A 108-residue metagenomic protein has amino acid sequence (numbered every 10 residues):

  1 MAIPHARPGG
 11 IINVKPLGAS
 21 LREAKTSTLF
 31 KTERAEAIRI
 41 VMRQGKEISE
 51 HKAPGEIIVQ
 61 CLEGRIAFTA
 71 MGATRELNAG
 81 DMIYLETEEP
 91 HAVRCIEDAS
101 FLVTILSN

Functional and structural regions predicted by a protein language model:
M1-R34, T69: A short, N-terminal "cap"/entry segment at the start of jelly-roll beta-barrel domains of the cupin/DSBH fold
E23, E36-A53: Conserved short histidine dyad/triad with adjacent acidic residue
A35, Q44, P54, A73 (+2 more regions): A generic "binding-loop/recognition-motif" signal
V41, A53-A67: Short, conserved beta-strand element in jelly-roll/cupin
K46-I48, G64-T69: Short beta-strand segments in beta-sandwich/barrel cores
L62-E63, N78-A79, E97: A cytosolic small-molecule/anion-sensing beta-strand core signal
G72-T87: Short acidic-glycine-tyrosine-enriched beta hairpin
T87-N108: Ligand-binding loop in jelly-roll beta-barrel domains
